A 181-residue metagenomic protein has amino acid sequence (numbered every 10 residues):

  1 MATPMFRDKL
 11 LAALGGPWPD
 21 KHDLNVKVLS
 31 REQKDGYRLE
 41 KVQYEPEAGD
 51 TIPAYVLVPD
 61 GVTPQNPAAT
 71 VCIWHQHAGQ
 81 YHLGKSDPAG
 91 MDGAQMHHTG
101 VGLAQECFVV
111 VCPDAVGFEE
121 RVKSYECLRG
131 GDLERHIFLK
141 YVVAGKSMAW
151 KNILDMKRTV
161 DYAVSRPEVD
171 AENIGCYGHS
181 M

Functional and structural regions predicted by a protein language model:
M1-D20: N-terminal pre-domain segments of enzymes
W18-T70: N-terminal cap/lid segment of alpha/beta-hydrolase-fold proteins
P46-A48, V58-D60, H75-A78, G117 (+1 more regions): Short, flexible loop/turn elements at secondary-structure junctions
V62, S165-E168: Glycine-rich helix-loop-beta junction characteristic of Rossmann-like nucleotide cofactor-binding loops
N66, W74-L154: Cap/lid segment of the alpha/beta-hydrolase catalytic domain
K157-V160: Generic structural signal for well-ordered alpha-helices, preferentially at hydrophobic/aromatic core positions
E168-S180: Alpha/beta-hydrolase fold nucleophile elbow
